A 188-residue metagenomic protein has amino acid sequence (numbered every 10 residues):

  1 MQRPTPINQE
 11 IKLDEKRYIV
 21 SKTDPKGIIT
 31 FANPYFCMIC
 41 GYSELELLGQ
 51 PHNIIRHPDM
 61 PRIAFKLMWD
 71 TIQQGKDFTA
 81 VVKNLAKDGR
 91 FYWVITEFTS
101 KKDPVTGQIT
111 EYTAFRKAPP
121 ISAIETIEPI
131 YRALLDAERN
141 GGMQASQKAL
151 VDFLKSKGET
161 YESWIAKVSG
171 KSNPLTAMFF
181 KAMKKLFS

Functional and structural regions predicted by a protein language model:
Q2-I11, Y161-S188: Acidic, heptad-repeat coiled-coil helices used for dimerization/signal transmission
Q2-L135: Sensory/regulatory domains in signal-transduction proteins
D103-S172, F180: Sensory coupling linkers of modular signal transduction proteins
